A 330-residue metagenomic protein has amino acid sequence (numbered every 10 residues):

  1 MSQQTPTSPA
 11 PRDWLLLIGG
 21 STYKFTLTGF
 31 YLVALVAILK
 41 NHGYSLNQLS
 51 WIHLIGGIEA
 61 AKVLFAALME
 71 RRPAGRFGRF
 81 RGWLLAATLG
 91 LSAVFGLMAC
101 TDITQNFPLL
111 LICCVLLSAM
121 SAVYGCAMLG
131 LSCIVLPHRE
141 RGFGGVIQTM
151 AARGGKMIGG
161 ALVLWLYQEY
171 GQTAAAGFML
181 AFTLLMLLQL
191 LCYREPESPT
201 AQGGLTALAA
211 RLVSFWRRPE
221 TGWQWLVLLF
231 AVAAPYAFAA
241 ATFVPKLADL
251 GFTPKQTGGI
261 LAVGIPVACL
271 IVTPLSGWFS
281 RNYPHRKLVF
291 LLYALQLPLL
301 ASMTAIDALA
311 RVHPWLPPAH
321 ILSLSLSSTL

Functional and structural regions predicted by a protein language model:
M1-P11, E195-L226: Juxtamembrane intracellular "pre-TM" segments in multi-pass secondary transporters
Q3-E59, T221-L228, V232-D249, T257-I260: Helix-loop boundary and gating motifs at the non-cytosolic
I58-K62, G142-Y167: Glycine-rich segments within core transmembrane alpha-helices of 12-TM secondary carriers
A61-G78, I271-K287, D307: Helix-to-loop junctions at the C-terminal end of transmembrane segments in multipass secondary transporters
R71-T88, R281-Q296, P314: Cytoplasmic membrane-interface "Motif A"-like loop-to-helix N-cap segments of 12-TM Major Facilitator Superfamily
L84-T104, A294-P318: C-terminal ends and interior cores of transmembrane alpha-helices in multi-pass membrane transporters/permeases
A86-S92, T173-C192: Symmetry-related core transmembrane helices of the 12-TM Major Facilitator Superfamily/SLC fold
L117-A152: Cytoplasmic helix-loop-helix junction between adjacent transmembrane helices in 12-TM secondary transporters
